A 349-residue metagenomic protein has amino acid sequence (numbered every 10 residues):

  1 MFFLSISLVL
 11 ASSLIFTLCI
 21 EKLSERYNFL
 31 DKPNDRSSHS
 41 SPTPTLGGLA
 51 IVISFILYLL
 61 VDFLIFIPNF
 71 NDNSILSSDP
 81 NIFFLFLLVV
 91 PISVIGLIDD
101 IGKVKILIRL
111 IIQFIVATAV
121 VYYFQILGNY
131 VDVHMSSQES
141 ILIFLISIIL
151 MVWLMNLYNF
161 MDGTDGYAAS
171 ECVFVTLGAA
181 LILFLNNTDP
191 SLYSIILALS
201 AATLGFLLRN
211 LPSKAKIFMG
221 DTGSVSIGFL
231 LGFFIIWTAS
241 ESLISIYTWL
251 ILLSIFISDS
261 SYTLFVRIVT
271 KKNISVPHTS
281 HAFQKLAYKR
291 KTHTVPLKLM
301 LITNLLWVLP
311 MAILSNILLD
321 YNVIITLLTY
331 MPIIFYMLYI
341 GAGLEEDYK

Functional and structural regions predicted by a protein language model:
M1-S258: "…together with the soluble PPM/PP2C metallo-phosphatase catalytic core" -> "…together with the soluble PPM/PP2C
C19-P44, Y262-T294: Cytosolic, membrane-interface loops and tails of multi-pass inner-membrane proteins
K22-Y27, I268, M337-K349: Membrane-interface capping segments at transmembrane-helix boundaries
L59-I67, V308-L318: Juxtamembrane "helix exit" motif at the C-terminal ends of alpha-helical transmembrane segments in multi-pass membrane
D162, K291-T292, L319: A helix-boundary/kink motif common to multi-pass secondary transporters, especially Major Facilitator Superfamily
P190, N316-Y321: Membrane-helix interface and helix-disruption motif detector
L253, D320-M337: Small-residue-rich transmembrane alpha-helices that serve as helix-helix interface/gating elements in multipass
S280, Y288-P310, S315: Alpha-helical transmembrane segments of integral membrane proteins, especially multi-pass inner/plasma-membrane
